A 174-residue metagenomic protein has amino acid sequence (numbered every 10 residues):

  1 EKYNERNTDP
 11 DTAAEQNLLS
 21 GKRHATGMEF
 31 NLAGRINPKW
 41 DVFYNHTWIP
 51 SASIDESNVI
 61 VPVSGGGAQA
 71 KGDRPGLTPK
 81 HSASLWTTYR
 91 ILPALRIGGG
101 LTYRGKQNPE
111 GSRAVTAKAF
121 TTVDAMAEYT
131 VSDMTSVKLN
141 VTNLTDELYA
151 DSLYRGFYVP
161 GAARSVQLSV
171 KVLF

Functional and structural regions predicted by a protein language model:
E1-L19, M28-N31: Short intrinsically disordered, low-complexity coil segments enriched in acidic
Y3-N7, S53-S57, E147-Y149: Short acidic/His/Gly/Ser-rich catalytic and metal-binding motifs that mark active-site loops of diverse hydrolases
N7-N17, D55-A68, R104-G105, A114-A119 (+1 more regions): Flexible, surface-exposed loop regions and adjacent strand-edge segments of Gram-negative outer-membrane beta-barrel
L18-E110, T145: Gram-negative outer-membrane beta-barrel transporters
T26-F30, H81-L85, T121-A125, Y154 (+1 more regions): Hydrophobic, lipid-facing positions within transmembrane beta-strands of outer-membrane proteins
T102-E110, E128-F174: C-terminal beta-signal and adjacent terminal beta-strands/loops of Gram-negative outer-membrane beta-barrel proteins
E110-A117, D124-E128: Short, glycine/charged-rich beta-strand-loop motifs at protein surfaces that mediate ligand recognition and catalysis
